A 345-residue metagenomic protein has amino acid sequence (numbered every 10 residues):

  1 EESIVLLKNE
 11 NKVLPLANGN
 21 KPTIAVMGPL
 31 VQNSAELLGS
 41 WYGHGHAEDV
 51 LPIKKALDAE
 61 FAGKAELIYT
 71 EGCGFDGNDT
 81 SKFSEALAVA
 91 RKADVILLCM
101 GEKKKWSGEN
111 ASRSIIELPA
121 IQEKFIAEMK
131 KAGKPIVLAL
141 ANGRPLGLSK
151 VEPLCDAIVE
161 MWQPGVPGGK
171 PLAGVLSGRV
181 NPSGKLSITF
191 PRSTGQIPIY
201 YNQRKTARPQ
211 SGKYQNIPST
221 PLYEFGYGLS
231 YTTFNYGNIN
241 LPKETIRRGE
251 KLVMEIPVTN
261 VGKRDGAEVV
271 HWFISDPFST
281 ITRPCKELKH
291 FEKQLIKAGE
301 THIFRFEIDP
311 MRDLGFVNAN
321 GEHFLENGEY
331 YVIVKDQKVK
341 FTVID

Functional and structural regions predicted by a protein language model:
E1-G39, G45-K54, D58, A141-A267 (+4 more regions): Secreted, periplasmic, or luminal enzymes acting at the cell surface/secretory milieu
Q32-V89: Functional beta-strand-loop-alpha-helix junction segments that form "active/interaction loops" within catalytic
A35-L38, M100-P119: Glycine/threonine-rich flexible loop motifs
K64-A65, A132-I136, C155-D156: A short helix->loop->beta-strand "cap" motif at the edges of active sites that frequently abuts
A93: An anion/phosphate-binding loop that grips the pyrophosphate of nucleotide cofactors and donors
D265-W272, R283-P284, F316-N318: Short, hydrophobic/aromatic beta-strand segments
T280-F316: Intrinsically disordered, low-complexity Pro/Gly/Ser/Thr-rich segments with frequent PxxP/GP/PP motifs and embedded
P310-D345: Terminal connector regions
